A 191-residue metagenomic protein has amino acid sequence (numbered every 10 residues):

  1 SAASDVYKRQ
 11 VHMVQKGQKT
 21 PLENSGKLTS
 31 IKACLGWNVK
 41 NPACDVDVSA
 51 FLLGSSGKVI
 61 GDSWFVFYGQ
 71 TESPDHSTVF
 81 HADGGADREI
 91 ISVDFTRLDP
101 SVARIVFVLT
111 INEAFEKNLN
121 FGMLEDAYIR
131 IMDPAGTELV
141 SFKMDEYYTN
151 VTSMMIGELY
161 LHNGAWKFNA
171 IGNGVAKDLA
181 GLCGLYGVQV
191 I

Functional and structural regions predicted by a protein language model:
S1-Y7: Short, small-residue-biased leader/transition segments that mark boundaries at the very start of proteins
R9-I191: Intrinsic-disorder/low-complexity signal
